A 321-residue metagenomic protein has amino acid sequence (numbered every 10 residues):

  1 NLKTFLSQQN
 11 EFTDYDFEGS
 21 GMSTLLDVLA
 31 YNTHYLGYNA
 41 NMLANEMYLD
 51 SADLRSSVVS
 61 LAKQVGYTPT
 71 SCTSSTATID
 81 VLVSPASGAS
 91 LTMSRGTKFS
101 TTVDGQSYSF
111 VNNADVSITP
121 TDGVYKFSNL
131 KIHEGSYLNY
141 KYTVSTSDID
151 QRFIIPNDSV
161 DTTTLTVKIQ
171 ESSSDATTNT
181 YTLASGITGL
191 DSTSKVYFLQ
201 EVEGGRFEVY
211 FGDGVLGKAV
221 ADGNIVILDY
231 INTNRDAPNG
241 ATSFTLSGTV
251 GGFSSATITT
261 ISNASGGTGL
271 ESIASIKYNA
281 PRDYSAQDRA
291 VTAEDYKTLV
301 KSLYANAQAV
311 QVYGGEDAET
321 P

Functional and structural regions predicted by a protein language model:
N1-P321: Signature of Asx- and small-polar-rich beta-strand/turn repeats characteristic of beta-solenoid architectures
